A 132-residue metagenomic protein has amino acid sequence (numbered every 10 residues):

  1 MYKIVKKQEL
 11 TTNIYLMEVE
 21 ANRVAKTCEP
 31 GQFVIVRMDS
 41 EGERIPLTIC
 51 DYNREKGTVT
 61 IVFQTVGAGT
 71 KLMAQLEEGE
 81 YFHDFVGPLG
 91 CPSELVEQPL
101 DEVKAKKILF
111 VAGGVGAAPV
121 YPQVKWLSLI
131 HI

Functional and structural regions predicted by a protein language model:
M1-E80: Ferredoxin-reductase
R37, F85-V86: Residue-level recognition of conserved beta-strand edge/terminus positions
G42-I49, L89-Q98: Short, Lys/Arg- and Gly-enriched loop/turn segments at beta-strand edges
N53, L95-K104: Short, flexible hinge/linker loops that cap or flank conserved catalytic cores
L72, G79, D84, G90-V96: Short, flexible active-site-proximal loops enriched in glycine and acidic residues
F82, L89, K104-L109, G114-A118: Extended interfacial segments that mediate partner engagement and assembly in macromolecular machines
P119-S128: Histidine-anchored nucleotide/phosphate-binding helix
I130-I132: Conserved small/polar residues in nucleotide/adenosyl-binding loops
